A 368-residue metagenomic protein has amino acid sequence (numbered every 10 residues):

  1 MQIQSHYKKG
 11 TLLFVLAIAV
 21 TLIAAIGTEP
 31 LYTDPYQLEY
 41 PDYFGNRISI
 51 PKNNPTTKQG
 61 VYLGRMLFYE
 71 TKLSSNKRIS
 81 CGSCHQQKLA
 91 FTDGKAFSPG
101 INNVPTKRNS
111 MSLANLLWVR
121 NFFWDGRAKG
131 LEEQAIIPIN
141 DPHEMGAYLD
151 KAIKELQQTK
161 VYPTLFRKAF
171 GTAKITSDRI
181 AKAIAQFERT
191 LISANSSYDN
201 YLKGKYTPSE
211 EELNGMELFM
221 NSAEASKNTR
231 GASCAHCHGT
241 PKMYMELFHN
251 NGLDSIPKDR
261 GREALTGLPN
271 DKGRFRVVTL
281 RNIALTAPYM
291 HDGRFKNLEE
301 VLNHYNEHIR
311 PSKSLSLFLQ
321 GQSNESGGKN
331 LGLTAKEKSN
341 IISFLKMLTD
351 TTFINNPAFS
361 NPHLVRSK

Functional and structural regions predicted by a protein language model:
Q2-V61, V119, I137-N140, G146-E224 (+3 more regions): Post-cleavage N-terminal segment of exported redox proteins
L12, T21, A96, N102 (+4 more regions): Compositionally biased, intrinsically disordered low-complexity regions
E29-I137, D199-H304, I309-L317, N356-K368: Short glycine/threonine-rich turn/loop motifs
E155-T176, L253-K258, R262, R310-L331: Amphipathic, soluble alpha/beta structural segments
R294-T352: Extracellular low-complexity, Gly/Ser/Thr-rich intrinsically disordered linkers and protease-sensitive activation/hinge
